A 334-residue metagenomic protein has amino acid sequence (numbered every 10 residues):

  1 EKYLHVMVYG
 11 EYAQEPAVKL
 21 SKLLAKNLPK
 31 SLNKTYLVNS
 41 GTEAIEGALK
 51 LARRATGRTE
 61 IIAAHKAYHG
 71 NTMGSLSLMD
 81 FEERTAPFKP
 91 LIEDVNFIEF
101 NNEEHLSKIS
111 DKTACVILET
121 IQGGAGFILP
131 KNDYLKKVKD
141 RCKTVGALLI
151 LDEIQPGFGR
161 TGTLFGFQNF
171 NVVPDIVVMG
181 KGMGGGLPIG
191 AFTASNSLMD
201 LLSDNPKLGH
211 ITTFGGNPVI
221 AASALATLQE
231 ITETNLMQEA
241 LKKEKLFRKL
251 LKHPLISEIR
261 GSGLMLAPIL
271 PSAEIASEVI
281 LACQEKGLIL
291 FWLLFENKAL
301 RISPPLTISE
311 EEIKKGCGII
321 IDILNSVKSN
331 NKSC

Functional and structural regions predicted by a protein language model:
E1-C334: Conserved N-terminal phosphate-binding loop of PLP-dependent enzymes in the Aspartate aminotransferase
